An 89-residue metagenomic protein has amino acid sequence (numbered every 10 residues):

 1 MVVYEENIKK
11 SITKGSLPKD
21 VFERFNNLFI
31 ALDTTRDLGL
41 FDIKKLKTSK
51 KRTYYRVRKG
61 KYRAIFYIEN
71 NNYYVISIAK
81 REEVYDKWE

Functional and structural regions predicted by a protein language model:
M1, Y54, N72: A residue-level signal for beta-strand positions that form part of recognition/binding surfaces within mature
M1-F29: Arg/Lys-rich, positively charged N-terminal/basic patches that mediate binding to nucleic acids
V2-V3, I30, S49, E82-W88: Short, C-terminally biased terminal segments at protein or domain edges
E6-N7, T13, K59-R63, Y67-E89: Enriched for short, Lys/Arg-rich terminal
V21-F25, D42, V84: Amphipathic alpha-helical interface surfaces
I30-R56: A short, surface-exposed loop/turn module that caps and links secondary-structure elements
